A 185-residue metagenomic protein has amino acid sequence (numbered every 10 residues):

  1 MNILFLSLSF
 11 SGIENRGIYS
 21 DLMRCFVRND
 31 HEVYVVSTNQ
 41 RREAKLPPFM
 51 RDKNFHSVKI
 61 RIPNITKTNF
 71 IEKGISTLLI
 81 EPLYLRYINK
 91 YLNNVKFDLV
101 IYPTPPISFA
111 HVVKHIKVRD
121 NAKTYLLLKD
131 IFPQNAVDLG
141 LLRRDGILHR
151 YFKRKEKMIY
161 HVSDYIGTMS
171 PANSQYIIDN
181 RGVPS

Functional and structural regions predicted by a protein language model:
M1-H56: N-terminal subdomain of nucleotide-sugar transferases
N15, T38, P103, K129 (+1 more regions): Replace "coordinates the UDP/GDP/TDP-sugar" with "coordinates nucleotide-activated sugar donors
V35-Y91: A conserved catalytic-core segment of Leloir-type glycosyltransferases
E72-I75, G140-G146: Short glycine-enriched, charge-decorated loop/helix-capping segments at active-site entrances that position
T77, E81-L85, F97-A122, L126-K129 (+1 more regions): An aromatic- and histidine-rich active-site surface loop
Y91-F97: Glycine-rich phosphate-binding loop signature in dinucleotide/nucleotide-binding domains
S108-H111, H115-R119, G146-I166: Membrane-proximal helix-turn-helix segments that form the acceptor-binding/catalytic region of lipid-linked
H161-V162, G167-T168, S174-S185: Helix-loop-beta element that forms the nucleotide-linked donor phosphate-binding surface in glycosyltransferases
